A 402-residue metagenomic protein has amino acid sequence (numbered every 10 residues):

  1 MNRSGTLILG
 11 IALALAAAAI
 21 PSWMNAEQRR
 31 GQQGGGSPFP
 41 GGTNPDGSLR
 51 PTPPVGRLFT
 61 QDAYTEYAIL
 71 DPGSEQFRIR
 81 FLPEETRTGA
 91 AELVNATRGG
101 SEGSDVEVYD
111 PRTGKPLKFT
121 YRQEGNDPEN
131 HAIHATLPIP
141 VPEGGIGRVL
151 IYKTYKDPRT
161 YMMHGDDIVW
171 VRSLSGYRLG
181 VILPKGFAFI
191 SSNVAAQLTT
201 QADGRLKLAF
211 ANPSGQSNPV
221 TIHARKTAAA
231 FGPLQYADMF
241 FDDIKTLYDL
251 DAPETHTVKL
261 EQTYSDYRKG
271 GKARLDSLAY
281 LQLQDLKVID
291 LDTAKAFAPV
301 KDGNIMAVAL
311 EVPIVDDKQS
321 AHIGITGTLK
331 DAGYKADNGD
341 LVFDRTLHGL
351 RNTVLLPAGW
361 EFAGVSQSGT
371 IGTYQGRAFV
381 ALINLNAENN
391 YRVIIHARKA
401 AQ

Functional and structural regions predicted by a protein language model:
M1-L9: Bacterial N-terminal signal peptides that target proteins for export
G10-A19: Bacterial N-terminal signal peptides
R29-N95, F231-R274: Early extracytoplasmic/domain-onset interaction patches
G41-D46, T86-Q123, V171-A195, Y267-A296 (+1 more regions): Solvent-exposed beta-hairpin/edge-strand motifs
E66-I69, L82-P83, T136-V141, D167-V171 (+7 more regions): Beta-strand-rich interaction surfaces with strong enrichment in secreted/lumenal proteins
D71-E75, F81-G89, K153-R159, K185 (+7 more regions): Beta-strand elements of well-folded, non-transmembrane domains
N126-T200, G303-G369: Surface-exposed, acidic/Ser/Thr-rich flexible loop segments
R205-Q235, A378-Q402: C-terminal beta-strand-rich structural cap/linker in extracellular carbohydrate-active enzymes
